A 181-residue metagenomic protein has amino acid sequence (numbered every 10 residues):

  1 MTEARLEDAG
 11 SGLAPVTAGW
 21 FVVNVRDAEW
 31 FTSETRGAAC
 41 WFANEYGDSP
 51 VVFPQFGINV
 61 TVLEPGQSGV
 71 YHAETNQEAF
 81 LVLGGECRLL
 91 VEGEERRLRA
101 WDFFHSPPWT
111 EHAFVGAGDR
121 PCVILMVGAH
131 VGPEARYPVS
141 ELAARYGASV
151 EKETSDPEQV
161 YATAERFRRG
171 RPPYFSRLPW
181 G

Functional and structural regions predicted by a protein language model:
M1-Q55, L142-G181: A short, N-terminal "cap"/entry segment at the start of jelly-roll beta-barrel domains of the cupin/DSBH fold
A39-Y46, N59-E74, P108: Conserved short histidine dyad/triad with adjacent acidic residue
Q55-P65, A73-L90, V127-H130: Short, conserved beta-strand element in jelly-roll/cupin
G66-S68, C87, E94, E111: Short beta-turn/strand-loop junction motif enriched in small, turn-promoting residues
A79, G93-W109: Short acidic-glycine-tyrosine-enriched beta hairpin
R88, A100, P108-E134: Ligand-binding loop in jelly-roll beta-barrel domains
